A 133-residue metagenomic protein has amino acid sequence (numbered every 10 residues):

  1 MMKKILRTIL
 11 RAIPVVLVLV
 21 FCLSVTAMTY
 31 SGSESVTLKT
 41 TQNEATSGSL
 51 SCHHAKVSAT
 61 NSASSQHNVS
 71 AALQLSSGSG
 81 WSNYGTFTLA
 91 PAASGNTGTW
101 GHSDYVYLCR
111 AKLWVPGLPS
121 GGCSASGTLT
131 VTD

Functional and structural regions predicted by a protein language model:
M1-S49: N-terminal prepro-regions of secreted/extracellular proteins
Y30-L75: Short, surface-exposed binding/anchoring microloops in extracellular/periplasmic proteins
G32, N83, C123-A125: Extracellular and select intracellular beta-sandwich modules with Ser/Thr-enriched, small-residue motifs on
E34-T37, W81-G95: Solvent-exposed serine/threonine-rich low-complexity stretches and specific carbohydrate-binding patches
H54-A59, H102-L118: Noncatalytic modules at the cell exterior or secretory-pathway interfaces, chiefly beta-strand-rich lectin/adhesion
V69, G117-T132: Edge beta-strands of jelly-roll/beta-sandwich modules across compartments, strongly enriched in secreted/luminal
Q74-S82: Change "in extracellular beta-sheet-rich domains … of secreted and cell-surface proteins" to "in beta-sheet-rich domains
S94-S103: Exposed aromatic-hydrophobic patches
